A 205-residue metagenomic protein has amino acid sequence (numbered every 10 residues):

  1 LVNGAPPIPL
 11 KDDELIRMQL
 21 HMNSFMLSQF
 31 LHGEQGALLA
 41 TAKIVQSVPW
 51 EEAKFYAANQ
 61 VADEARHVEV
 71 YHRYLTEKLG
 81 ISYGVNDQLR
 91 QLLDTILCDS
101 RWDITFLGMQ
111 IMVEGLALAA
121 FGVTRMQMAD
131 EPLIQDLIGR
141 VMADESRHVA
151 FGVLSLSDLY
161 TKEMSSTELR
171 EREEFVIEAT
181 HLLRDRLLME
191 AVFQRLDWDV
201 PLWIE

Functional and structural regions predicted by a protein language model:
L1-E205: Non-heme di-metal
